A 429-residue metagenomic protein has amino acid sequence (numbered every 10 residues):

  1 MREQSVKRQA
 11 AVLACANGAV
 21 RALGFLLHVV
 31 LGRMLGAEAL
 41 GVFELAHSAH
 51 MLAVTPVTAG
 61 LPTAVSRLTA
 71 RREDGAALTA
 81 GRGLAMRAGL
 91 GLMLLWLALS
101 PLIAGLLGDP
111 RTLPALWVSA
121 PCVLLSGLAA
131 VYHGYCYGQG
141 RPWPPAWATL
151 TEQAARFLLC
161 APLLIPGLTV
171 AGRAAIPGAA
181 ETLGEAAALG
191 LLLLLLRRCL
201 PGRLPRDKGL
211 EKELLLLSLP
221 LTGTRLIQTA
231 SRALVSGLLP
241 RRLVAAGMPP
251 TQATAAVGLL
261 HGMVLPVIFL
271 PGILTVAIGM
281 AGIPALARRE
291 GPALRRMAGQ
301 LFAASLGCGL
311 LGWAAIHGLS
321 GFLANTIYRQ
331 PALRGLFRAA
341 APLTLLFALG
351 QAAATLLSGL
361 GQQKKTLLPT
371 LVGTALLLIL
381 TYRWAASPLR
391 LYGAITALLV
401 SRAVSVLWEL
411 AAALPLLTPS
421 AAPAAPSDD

Functional and structural regions predicted by a protein language model:
M1-L23, T79, K208-Q228, A412-A413 (+1 more regions): N-terminal membrane topogenesis motif
S5-P62, M93-L97, C122, L219-R242 (+1 more regions): Signature of the first transmembrane helix
A10-V20, L116-W117, P121, C136-A161 (+4 more regions): Alpha-helical transmembrane segments of multi-pass membrane transporters/permeases
L13-N17, M51, A85, S119 (+9 more regions): Residue-level signature of transmembrane alpha-helical cores of multipass secondary-active transporters and flippases
T58-E73, I268-P292: Helix-loop junctions and terminal segments of transmembrane helices in multi-pass membrane transport/translocation
A59-P101, P114, P292-G312: Membrane-water interface segments that mark the loop-to-transmembrane alpha-helix transition
G91-P114, L310-Q330, R334, A339: Short membrane-interface helical motifs at transmembrane helix boundaries in multi-pass membrane transporters
W147-P162, T169-C199, G373-L376, L391-P415: Hydrophobic alpha-helical transmembrane segments
